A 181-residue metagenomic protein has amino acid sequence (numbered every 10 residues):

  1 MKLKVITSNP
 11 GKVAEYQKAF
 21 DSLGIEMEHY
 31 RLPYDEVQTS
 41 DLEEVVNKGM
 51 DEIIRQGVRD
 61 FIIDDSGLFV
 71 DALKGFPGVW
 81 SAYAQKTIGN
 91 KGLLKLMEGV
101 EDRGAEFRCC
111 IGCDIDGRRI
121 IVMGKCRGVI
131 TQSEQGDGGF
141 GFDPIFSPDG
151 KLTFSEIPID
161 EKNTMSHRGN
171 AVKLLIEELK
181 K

Functional and structural regions predicted by a protein language model:
M1-K4, G11-K181: Anionic-ligand binding patches
